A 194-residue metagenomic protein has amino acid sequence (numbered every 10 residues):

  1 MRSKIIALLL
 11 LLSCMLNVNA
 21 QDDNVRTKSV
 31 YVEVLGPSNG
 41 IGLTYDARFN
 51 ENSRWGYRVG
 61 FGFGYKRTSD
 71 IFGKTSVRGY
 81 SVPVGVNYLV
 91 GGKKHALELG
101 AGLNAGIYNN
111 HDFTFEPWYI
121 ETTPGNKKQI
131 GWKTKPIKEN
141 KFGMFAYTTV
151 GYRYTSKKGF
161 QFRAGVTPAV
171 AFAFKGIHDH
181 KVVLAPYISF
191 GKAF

Functional and structural regions predicted by a protein language model:
M1-K4, Q21: Positively charged n-region of N-terminal signal peptides that target proteins for export
K4-C14: Sec-dependent N-terminal signal peptides
L16-A20: Sec/Tat signal peptide C-region and signal peptidase I cleavage site
D23-V25, V34-S38, G73-G79, E139-F145 (+1 more regions): Transmembrane beta-barrel outer-membrane domains
N24-S38, R54-R67, A164-F174: Transmembrane beta-strand segments that form the barrel wall of outer-membrane beta-barrel proteins
G40-D46: N-terminal secretory signal peptides
D46-F160: Gram-negative (and chloroplast) outer-membrane scaffold detector with strong preference for beta-barrel transmembrane
V182-F194: Outer-membrane beta-barrel "beta-signal"
